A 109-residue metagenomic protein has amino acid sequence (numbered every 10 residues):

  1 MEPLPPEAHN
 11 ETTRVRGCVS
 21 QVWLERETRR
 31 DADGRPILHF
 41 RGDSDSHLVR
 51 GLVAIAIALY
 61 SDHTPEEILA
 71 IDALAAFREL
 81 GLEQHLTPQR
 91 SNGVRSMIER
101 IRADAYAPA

Functional and structural regions predicted by a protein language model:
M1-P3: Intrinsically disordered, low-complexity, positively charged segments
P5-T28: Structured beta-strand/loop patches that form or line metal/cofactor-binding pockets in enzymes
T28-L48, I57-S61: Conserved interaction-surface patches within small, structured recognition/assembly domains
S44, E66, A76-A109: C-terminal binding/interaction regions
L52-V53: Primarily the active-site beta-strand->alpha-helix module of PP2C/PPM metal-dependent phosphatases, and frequently
